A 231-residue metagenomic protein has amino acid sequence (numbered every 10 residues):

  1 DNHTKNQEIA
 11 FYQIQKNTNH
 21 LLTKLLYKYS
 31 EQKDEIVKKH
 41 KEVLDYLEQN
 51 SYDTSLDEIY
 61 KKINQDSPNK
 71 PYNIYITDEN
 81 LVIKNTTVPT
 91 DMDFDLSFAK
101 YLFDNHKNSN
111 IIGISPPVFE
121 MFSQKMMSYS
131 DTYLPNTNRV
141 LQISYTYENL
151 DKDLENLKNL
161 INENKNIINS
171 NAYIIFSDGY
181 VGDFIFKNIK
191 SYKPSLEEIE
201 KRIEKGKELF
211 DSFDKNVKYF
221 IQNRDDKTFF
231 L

Functional and structural regions predicted by a protein language model:
D1, Q13, D104, S130-L134 (+3 more regions): Non-catalytic interaction/Regulatory regions outside core domains
D1-T54, M126-S128, N166-S177: Juxtamembrane extracytoplasmic/periplasmic/luminal helical "stalk" adjacent to the first N-terminal
S51-Y72, I114, N136-F184: Solvent-exposed, extracytoplasmic
D53-K62, T86-E120, L154-N162, K187-K218: Extracytoplasmic/periplasmic sensor domains and loops in membrane signaling proteins
T77, L81-P89, Y129-D131, G179-I189: Amphipathic coiled-coil signal-relay and dimerization helices
E79, N136, S177, R224-D225: Short, ordered coil/turn segments that flank beta-strands lining enzyme active or ligand-binding pockets
F122-T132, N138-R139, D214-L231: A short beta-strand signature within small-molecule sensing/ligand-binding domains used in signal transduction
